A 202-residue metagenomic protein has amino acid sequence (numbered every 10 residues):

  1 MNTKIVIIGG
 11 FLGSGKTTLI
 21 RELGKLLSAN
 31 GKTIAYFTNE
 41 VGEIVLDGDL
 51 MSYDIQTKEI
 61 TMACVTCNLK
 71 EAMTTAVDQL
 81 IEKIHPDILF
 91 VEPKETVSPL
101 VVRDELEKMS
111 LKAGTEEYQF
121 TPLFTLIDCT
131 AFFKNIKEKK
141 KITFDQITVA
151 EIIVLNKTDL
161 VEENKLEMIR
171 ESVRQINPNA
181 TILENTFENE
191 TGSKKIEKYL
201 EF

Functional and structural regions predicted by a protein language model:
M1-L19, T181, E190-F202: P-loop NTP-binding site
N2-G9, S14, T18-P122, C129-K134: Nucleotide-state-sensitive switch-loop elements of NTP-binding domains
C67, K137, L160: Charge-dense, low-complexity intrinsically disordered segments
F90, F124, E151-V154: Residues embedded in well-ordered beta-strands within globular domains across many folds
F133-I136, S193-K195: Glycine-rich, charge-decorated loop segments at or immediately adjacent to ligand/cofactor-binding or catalytic sites
E138-I142: Charged helix-capping and loop-helix junction motifs
F144-F202: Canonical P-loop GTPase G-domain recognition
